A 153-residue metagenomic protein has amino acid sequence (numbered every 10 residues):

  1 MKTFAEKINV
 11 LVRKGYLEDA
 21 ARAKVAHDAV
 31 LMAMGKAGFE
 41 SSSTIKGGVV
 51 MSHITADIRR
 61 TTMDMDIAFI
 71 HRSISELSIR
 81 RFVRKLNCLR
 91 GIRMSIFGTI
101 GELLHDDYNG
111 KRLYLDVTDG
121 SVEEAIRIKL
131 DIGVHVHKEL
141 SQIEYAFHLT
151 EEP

Functional and structural regions predicted by a protein language model:
M1-P153: Compositionally biased terminal segments of proteins
